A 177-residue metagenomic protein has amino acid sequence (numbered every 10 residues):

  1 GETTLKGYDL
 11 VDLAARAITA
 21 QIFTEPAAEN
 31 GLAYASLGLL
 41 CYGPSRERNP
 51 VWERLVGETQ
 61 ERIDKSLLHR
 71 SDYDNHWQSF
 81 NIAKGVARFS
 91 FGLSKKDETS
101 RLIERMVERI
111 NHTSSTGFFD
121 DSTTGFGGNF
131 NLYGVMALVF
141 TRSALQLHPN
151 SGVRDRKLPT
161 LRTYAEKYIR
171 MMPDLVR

Functional and structural regions predicted by a protein language model:
E2-R177: Aromatic-lined, polymer-binding surfaces characteristic of secreted/periplasmic polysaccharide-degrading enzymes
